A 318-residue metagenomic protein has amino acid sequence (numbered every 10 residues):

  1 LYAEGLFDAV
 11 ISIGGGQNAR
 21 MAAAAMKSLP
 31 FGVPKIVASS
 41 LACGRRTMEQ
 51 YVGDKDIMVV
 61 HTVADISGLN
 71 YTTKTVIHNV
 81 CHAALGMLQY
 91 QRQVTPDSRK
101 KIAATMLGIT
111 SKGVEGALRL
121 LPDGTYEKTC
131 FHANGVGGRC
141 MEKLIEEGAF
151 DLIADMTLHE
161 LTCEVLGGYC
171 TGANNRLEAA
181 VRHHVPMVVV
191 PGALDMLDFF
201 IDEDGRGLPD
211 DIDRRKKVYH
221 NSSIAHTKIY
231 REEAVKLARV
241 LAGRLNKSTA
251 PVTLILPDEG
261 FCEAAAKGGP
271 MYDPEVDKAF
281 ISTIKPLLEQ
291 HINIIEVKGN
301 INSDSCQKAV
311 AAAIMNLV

Functional and structural regions predicted by a protein language model:
L1-I13, R20-L29, P122-D123: Alpha/propeptide regions of enzymes that mature by internal proteolysis
D8, S12-M21, A42-C43, A103-V114 (+5 more regions): Gly/Ser/Thr-rich loops at beta-strand to alpha-helix junctions that form or flank small-molecule/cofactor-binding
S12, M21-Y51, H61, T129-A133 (+1 more regions): Short, acidic/small-residue loops that bind anionic groups at enzyme active sites
G16-F31, V114-L118, A266-D273, D277 (+1 more regions): Short Gly/Thr/Asp-enriched flexible loops that form oxyanion-binding sites at enzyme active sites
R45-I109, K236, G243, I294-K298: Cap/lid and interdomain-hinge subdomains that line or gate substrate/regulatory clefts in soluble alpha/beta enzymes
D97-G135, K143-E147: Glycine-rich phosphate/diphosphate-binding loop of Rossmann-like nucleotide-binding domains
Y126-V189: A conserved active-site cap/scaffold subdomain adjacent to cofactor or substrate pockets
Y169-V318: C-terminal non-catalytic interaction/assembly regions of soluble proteins
